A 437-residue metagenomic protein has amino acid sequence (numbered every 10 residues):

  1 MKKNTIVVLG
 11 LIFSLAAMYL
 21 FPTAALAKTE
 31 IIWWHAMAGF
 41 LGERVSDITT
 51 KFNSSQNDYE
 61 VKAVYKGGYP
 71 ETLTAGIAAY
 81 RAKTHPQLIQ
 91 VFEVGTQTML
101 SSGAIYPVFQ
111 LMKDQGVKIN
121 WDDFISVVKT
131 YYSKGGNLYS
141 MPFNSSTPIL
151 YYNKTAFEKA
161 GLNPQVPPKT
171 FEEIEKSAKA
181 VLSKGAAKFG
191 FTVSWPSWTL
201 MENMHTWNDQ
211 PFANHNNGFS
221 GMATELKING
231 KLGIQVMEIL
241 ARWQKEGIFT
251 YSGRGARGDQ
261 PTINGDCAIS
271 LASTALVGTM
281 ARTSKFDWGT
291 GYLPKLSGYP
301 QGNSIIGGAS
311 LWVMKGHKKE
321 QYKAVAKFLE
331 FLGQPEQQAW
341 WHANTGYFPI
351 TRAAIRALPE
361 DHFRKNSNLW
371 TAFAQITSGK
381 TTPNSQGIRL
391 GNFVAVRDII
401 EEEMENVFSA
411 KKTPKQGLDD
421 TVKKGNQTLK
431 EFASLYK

Functional and structural regions predicted by a protein language model:
K28-G39, Y59-V64, L88, Y139 (+1 more regions): Short, well-ordered beta-strand elements
A36, T49, L200-N203, Q210 (+1 more regions): Extracytoplasmic/periplasmic substrate-binding proteins
D47, K51-F124, K159-K169, A268-I269 (+4 more regions): Extracytoplasmic "Venus flytrap"/periplasmic binding protein-like
A78, Q87, V117-A156, F189 (+2 more regions): A structural signal for short loop-to-beta-strand junctions that line the ligand-binding cleft of periplasmic/secreted
E93-I149, E175, E202-T206, G289-Y292 (+2 more regions): Hinge/lid segment of periplasmic solute-binding proteins
K134-F143, P148, E172-E225, C267: Extracytoplasmic/periplasmic solute-binding protein
E175-K179, G218-S252: Glycine-centered hinge/linker elements that transmit conformational signals in sensory and ligand-binding systems
G291, A343-E402, N406, F432-K437: Long, aromatic- and glycine/proline-rich binding clefts that accommodate carbohydrate-like moieties
